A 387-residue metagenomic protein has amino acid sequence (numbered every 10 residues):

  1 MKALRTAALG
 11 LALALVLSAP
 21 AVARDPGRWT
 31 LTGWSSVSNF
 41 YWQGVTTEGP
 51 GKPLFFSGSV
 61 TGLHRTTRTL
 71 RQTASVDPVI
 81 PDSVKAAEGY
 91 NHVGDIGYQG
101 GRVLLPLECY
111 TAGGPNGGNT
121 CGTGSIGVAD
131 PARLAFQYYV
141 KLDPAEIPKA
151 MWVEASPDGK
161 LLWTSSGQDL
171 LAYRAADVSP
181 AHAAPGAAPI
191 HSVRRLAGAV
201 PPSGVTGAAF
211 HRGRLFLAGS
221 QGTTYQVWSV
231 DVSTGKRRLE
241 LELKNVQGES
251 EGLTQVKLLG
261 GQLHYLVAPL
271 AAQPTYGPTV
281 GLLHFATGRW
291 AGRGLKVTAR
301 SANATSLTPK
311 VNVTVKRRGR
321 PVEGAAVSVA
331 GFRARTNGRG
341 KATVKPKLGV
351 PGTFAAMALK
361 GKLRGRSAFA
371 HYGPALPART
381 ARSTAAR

Functional and structural regions predicted by a protein language model:
G27-V37, Q72-A86, A135-D143, A188-A199 (+1 more regions): A short beta-strand motif characteristic of beta-propeller blades
G33-T61, H92: Beta-strand-rich domains and repeat architectures in extracellular enzymes and scaffolds, especially beta-propellers
N39-T46, A86-G97, A145-S156, V200-G207 (+1 more regions): Repeated scaffold domains used in trafficking and secretory/extracellular systems, primarily beta-propellers
P53-S83: Beta-propeller domains
T61-T67, A112-G127, Q168-D177, G222-V230 (+1 more regions): Structural motif
R71-C109: Blade-loop segments of beta-propeller domains
W290-K310, K316-R317, P374-A386: Beta-strand-rich domain onsets/edges
F332-T343: Short, acidic Ser/Thr/Gly-rich low-complexity loop/linker segments typical of extracellular and cell-surface proteins
